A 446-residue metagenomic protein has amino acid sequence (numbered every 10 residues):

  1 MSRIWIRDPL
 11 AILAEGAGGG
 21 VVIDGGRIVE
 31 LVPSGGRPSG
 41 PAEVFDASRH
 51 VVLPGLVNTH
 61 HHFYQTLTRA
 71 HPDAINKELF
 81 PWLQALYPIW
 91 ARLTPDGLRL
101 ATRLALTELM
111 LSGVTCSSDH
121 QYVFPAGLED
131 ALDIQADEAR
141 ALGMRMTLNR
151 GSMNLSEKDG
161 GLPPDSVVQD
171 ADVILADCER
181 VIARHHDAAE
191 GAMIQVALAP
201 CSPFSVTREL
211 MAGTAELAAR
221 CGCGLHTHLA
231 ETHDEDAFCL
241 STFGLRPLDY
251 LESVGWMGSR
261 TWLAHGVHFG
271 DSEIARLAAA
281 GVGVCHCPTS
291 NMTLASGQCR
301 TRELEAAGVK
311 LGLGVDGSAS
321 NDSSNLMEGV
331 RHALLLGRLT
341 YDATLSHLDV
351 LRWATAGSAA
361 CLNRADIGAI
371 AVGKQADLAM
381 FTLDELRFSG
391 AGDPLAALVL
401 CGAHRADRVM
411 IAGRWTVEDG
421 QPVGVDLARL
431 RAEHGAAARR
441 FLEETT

Functional and structural regions predicted by a protein language model:
M1-G19, I23-G25, V29, T355-T446: Active-site microenvironment of metallo-dependent hydrolases
S2-D8, P38-W82, R103, M110-L111 (+1 more regions): Replace "His-x-His-based motif
P9, V21, G26, R49 (+15 more regions): Divalent metal-coordination and catalytic microenvironments
L67-L98, G127, L155-A171, A192 (+4 more regions): Active-site gating loops and adjacent loop-to-helix segments of metal-dependent hydrolytic enzymes
R69-R145, A176-E190, G435-E444: Alpha-helical scaffold segments that flank or form the walls of functional sites
G127-G266: Metal-coordinating catalytic core of metallo-dependent amide/deamination hydrolases
E231-A280, M292-E305, G317-M327: Catalytic core of soluble alpha/beta enzymes
S253-R260, R302-E385, L400-C401: His/Asp/Glu-enriched, well-ordered alpha-helical/loop segment that forms or immediately abuts the divalent-metal
